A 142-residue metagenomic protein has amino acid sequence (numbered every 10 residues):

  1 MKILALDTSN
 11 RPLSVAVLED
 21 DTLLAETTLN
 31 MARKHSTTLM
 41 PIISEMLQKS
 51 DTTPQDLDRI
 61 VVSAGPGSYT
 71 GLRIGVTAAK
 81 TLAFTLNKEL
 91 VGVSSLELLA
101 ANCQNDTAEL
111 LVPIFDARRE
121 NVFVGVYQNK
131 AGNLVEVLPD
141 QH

Functional and structural regions predicted by a protein language model:
M1-A64, H142: N-terminal beta-alpha supersecondary unit
R11, G65-P66, A117-E120: Short glycine-rich anion-binding loops that position phosphate/pyrophosphate groups of nucleotides and phosphorylated
E19-L23, V76-L86, N129-G132: A glycine- and small-aliphatic-rich helix-loop capping segment at beta-alpha/alpha-beta transitions that lines
T22, K34, E89-H142: Surface "functional belts" at beta-alpha junctions
N30-P41, Y69, R73, T77 (+1 more regions): Residues at secondary-structure transition points
I43, A78-L82, L99-C103: Buried hydrophobic packing segments
Q48-Q55, F84-S95: Phosphate-handling active-site elements
S63-L90: DPxDG-like acidic metal-binding loop motif
